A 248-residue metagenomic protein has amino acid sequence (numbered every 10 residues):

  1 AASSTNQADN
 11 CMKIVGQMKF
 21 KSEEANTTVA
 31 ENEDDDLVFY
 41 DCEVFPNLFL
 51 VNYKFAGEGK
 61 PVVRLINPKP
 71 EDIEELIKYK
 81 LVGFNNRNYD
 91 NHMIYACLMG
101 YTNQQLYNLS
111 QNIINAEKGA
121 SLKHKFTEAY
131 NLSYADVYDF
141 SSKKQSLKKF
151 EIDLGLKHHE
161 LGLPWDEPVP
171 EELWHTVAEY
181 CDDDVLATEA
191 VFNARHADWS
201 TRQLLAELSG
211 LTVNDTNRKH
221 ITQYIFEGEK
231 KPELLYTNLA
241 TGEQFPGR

Functional and structural regions predicted by a protein language model:
A1-A2, Q7-A30, E43, D153-L161 (+1 more regions): Conserved "right-hand" nucleotidyltransferase catalytic core of DNA-directed polymerases
V29-F55: Gly/Thr-rich phosphate-binding beta-strand-loop-beta motif of the actin/hexokinase/Hsp70
D34-D35, K78, V185: Short, high-confidence coil segments that cap the C-terminus of an alpha-helix and link into the following beta-strand
Y40, A135, D183: Single, functionally critical "micro-switch" positions that shape active/binding sites and transmembrane helices
P46-L48, D90, S141, E189: Hydrophobic positions within alpha-helical membrane elements
N52, H92-C97, K149, D153 (+2 more regions): Residue-level signal for well-ordered alpha-helical scaffold segments within enzymatic catalytic domains
G57-K149, Y180: Conserved DEDDh/DEDDy metal-dependent 3′-5′ exonuclease domain
Y138-D166: N-terminal accessory/precursor segments of enzymes
